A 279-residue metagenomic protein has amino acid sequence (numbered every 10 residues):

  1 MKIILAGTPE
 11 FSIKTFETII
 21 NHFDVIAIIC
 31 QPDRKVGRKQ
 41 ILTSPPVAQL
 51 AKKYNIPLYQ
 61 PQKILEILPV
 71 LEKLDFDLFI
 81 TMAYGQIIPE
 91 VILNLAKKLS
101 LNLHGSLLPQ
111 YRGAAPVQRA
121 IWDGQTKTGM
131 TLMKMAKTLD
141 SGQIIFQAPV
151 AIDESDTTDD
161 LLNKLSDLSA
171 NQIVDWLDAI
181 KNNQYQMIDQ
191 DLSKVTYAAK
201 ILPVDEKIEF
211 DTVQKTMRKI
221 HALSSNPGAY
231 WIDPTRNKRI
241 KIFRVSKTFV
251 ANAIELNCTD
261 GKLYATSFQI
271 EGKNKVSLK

Functional and structural regions predicted by a protein language model:
M1-R38: N-terminal Rossmann-like dinucleotide-binding module
G7, I28, A51, F79 (+5 more regions): A residue-level signal for conserved active-site and pocket-lining positions in enzyme catalytic cores
I20-N21, L78-V195: Donor/substrate-binding cores of folate-linked one-carbon enzymes
V25, L58, L99-S100, T128 (+1 more regions): Hydrophobic beta-strand scaffold residues
R34-K52: N-terminal beta-loop-helix "entrance" segment that forms/cooperates in small-molecule cofactor or anionic ligand
L65-D75: Short amphipathic alpha-helix with an adjacent loop that forms part of the alpha/beta core around
A199-D211: Acyl-group handling in specialized metabolite and lipid biosynthesis
E209-K279: An anion-binding loop in the catalytic cleft
